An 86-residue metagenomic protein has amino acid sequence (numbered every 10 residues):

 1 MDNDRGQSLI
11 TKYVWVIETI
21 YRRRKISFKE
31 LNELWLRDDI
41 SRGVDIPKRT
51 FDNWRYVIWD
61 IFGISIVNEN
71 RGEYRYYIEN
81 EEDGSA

Functional and structural regions predicted by a protein language model:
M1-A86: Short, basic/aromatic recognition patches that contact phosphate-bearing ligands
